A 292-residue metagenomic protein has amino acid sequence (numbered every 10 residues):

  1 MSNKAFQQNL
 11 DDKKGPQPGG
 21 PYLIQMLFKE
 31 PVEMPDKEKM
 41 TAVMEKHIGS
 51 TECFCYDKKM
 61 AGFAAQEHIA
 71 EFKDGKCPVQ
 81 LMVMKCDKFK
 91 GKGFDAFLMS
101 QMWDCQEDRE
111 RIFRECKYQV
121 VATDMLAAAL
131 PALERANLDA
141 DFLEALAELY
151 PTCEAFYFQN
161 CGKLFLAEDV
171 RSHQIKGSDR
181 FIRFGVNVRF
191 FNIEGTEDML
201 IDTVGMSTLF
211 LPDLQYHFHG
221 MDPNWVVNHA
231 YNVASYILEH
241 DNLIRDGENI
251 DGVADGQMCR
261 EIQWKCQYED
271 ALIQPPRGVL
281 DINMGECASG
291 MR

Functional and structural regions predicted by a protein language model:
M1-M44: N-terminal alpha-helical "arm" segments
G20-L23, I112-A129, G205-Q215: Glycine-rich, often proline-containing surface loops adjacent to acidic residues and nearby aromatics that form
Q25-F28, V32, A127-R135, F218-W225: Conserved aromatic-histidine-acidic binding/catalytic patches
V32-R111: N-terminal low-complexity, intrinsically disordered segments
D36-M40, P131-F142, D222-H229: Short amphipathic alpha-helical segments
E45-Y56, D141-F156, Y236-R245: Structural alpha-beta junctions
M84-N187: Internal, hydrophobic cores of structured domains that mediate oligomerization or house catalytic pockets within large
F158-R292: Aromatic/basic-lined ligand-recognition segments that form π-stacking hydrophobic pockets flanked by Lys/Arg to engage
